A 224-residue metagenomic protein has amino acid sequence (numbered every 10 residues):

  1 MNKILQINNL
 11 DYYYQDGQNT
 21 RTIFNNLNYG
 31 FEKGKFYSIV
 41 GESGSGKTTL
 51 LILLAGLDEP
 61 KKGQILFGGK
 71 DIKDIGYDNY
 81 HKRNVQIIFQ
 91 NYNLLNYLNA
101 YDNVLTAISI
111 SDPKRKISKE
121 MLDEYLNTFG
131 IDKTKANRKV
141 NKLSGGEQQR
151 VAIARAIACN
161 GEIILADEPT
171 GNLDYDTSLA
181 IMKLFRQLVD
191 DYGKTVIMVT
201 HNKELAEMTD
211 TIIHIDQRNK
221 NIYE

Functional and structural regions predicted by a protein language model:
L5, T22-F24: Conserved structural motif at the start of ABC-family nucleotide-binding domains
A55: Helix-to-loop junction immediately C-terminal to a conserved catalytic motif
G63-I72: Conserved ABC transporter NBD signature motif
I72-Q86: ABC ATPase NBD coupling module
I117-T134: Conserved ABC ATPase "signature" region
K139-L143, E147: Conserved ABC ATPase signature
I164-D167: Catalytic Walker B motif of ABC-type/P-loop ATPase nucleotide-binding domains
